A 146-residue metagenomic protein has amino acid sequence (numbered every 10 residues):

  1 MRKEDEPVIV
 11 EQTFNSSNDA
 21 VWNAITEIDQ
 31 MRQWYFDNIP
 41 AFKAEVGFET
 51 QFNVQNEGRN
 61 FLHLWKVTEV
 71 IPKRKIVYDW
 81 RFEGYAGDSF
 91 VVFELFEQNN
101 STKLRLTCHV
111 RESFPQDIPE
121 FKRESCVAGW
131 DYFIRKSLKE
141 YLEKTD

Functional and structural regions predicted by a protein language model:
M1-P40: Hydrophobic ligand-binding cavity/cleft-lining segments
D5-E6, V46, R59, G87: Residue-level preference for beta-strand/loop junctions
V8, R32-I39, F52-G58, D79-R81: A short gly/proline-enriched turn/hairpin at secondary-structure junctions
V21-W22, M31, T50, V67 (+4 more regions): Hydrophobic pocket/interface hotspot
A41, N56-K103, H109-E112: Hydrophobic-ligand binding "helix-grip"
A44-F52: Short coil-to-beta transition motif at edge beta-strands of beta-rich domains
V110-D146: A conserved amphipathic terminal alpha-helix motif
